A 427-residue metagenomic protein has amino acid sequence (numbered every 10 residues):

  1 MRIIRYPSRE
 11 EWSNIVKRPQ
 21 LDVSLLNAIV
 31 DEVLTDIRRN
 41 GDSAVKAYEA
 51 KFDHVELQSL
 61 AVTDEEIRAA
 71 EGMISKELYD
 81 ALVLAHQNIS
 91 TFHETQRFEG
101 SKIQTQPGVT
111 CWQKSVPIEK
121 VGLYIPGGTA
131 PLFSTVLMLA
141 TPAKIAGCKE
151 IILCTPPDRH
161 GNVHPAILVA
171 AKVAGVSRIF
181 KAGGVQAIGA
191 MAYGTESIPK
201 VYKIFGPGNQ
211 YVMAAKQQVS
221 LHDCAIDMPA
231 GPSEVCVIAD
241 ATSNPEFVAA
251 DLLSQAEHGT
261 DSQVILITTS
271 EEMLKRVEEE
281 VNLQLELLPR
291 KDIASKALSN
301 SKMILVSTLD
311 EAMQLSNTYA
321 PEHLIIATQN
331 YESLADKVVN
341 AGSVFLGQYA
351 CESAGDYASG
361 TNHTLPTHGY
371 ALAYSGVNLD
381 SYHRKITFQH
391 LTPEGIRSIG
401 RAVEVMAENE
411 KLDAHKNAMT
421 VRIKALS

Functional and structural regions predicted by a protein language model:
M1-E119: N-terminal Rossmann-like NAD(P)+-binding subdomain of aldehyde/semialdehyde dehydrogenases
M1-P7, R178-G183, M303-T308: Short acidic-hydrophobic, aromatic-tinged amphipathic segments that line or gate anion-handling sites
F98-I103, A225, S262-I267, L287-A297 (+3 more regions): Flexible, glycine/charged-enriched surface loops at secondary-structure junctions
I103-V169: Conserved small-residue-rich beta-alpha loop and adjacent elements that most often cradle the phosphate/pyrophosphate
G175-Q263: Conserved NAD(P)+-binding/catalytic subdomain of aldehyde/semialdehyde dehydrogenases
H258, L266-A341: A glycine- and small/hydrophobic-rich beta-loop-beta segment that serves as a flexible "lid/hinge" or phosphate-binding
T318-S427: C-terminal core of ALDH-fold dehydrogenases
